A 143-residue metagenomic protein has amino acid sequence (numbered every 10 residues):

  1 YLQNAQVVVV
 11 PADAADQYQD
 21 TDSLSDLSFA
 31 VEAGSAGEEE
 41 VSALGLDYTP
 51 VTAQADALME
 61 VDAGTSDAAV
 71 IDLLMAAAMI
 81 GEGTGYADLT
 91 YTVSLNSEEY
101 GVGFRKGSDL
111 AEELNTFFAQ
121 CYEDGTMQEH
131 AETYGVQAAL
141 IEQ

Functional and structural regions predicted by a protein language model:
Y1-V7, G34-E39, D47, E60: Histidine/lysine/aspartate-rich catalytic loop segments that bind and position anionic ligands
L2-V10, L73, A77-A119, Q137-Q143: Periplasmic-binding protein-like
V8, L24, V61, A69 (+3 more regions): Residue-level signal for nonpolar/aromatic packing positions in well-ordered secondary structure
V10-S28: Flexible hinge/capping segments at coil-to-helix
D16-Q17, A33-A36, T49-A63, S97-E98: Short helix-initiation/N-cap motifs at beta->coil->alpha
D22-S25, S42-L44, A55-V70, L74-M75 (+1 more regions): Short helices/loops that flank or line small-molecule/ion binding pockets
A30-G34, P50-Q54, A69, G107-A111 (+1 more regions): Solvent-exposed, acidic/flexible segments
A36-T49, D88-T90, E113-Q143: Ligand-binding clefts/hinges and TM-proximal coupling segments of bilobed small-molecule sensing domains
